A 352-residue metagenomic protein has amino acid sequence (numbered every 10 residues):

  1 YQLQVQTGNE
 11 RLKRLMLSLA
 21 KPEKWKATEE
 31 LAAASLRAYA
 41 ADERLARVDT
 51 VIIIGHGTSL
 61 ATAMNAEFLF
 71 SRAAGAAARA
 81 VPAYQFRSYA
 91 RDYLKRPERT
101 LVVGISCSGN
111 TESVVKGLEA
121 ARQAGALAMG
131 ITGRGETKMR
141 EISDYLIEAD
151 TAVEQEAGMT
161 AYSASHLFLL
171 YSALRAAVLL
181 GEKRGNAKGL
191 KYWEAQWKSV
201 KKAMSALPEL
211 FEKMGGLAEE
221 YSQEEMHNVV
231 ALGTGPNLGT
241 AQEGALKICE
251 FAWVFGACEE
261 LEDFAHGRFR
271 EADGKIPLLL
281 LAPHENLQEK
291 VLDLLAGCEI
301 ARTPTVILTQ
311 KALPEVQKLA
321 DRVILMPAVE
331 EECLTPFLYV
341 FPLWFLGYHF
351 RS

Functional and structural regions predicted by a protein language model:
Y1-V5, I53-L69, T240-E250, V340-F345: Conserved phosphate/anionic-ligand binding catalytic regions in large, soluble enzymes, centered on
T7-D49, Y145-P277: Active-site phosphate/pyrophosphate-binding segments
A38, A46-S199, T234, G274-P277 (+1 more regions): Glycine-rich phosphate-binding loops that contact phosphosugars or nucleotide phosphates
I54, G233-P236, L334, L338: Alpha-helical transmembrane segments of integral membrane proteins, emphasizing hydrophobic/aromatic residues
S88-R91, E141, E250, H266 (+3 more regions): Generic structural "secondary-structure junction" signal
E243-G244, E260, V291-L295, Y339: Composition- and surface-driven signal marking solvent-exposed, interaction-prone regions in large proteins
E250, G297-I300, Y348: Short basic/hydrophobic patches in alpha-helices and adjacent helix-turn junctions that form amphipathic surface motifs
D321, P327-S352: Peripheral docking tails and interdomain loops at the edges of cofactor- or intermediate-handling domains
